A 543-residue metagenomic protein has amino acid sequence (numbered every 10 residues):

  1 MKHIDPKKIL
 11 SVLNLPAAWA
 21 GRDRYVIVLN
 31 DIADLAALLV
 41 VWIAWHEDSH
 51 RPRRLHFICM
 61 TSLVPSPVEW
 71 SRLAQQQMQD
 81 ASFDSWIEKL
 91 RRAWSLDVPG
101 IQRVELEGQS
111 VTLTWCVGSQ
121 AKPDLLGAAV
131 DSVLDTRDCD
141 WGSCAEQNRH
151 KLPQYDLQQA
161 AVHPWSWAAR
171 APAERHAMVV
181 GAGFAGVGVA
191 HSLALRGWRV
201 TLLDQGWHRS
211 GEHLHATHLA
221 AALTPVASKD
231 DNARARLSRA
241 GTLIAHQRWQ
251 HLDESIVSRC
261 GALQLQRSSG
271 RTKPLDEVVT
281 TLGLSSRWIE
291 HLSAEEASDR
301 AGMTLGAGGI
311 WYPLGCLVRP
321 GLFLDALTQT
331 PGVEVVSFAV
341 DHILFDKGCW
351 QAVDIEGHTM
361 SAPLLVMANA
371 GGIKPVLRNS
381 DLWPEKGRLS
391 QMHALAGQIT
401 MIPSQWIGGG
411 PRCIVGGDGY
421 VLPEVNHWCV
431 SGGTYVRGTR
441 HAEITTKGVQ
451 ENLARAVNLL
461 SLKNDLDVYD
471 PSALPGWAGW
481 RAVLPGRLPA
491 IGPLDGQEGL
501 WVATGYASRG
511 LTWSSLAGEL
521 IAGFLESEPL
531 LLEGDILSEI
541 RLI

Functional and structural regions predicted by a protein language model:
A18, R24-V26, D34-D124: Class I S-adenosyl-L-methionine-dependent methyltransferase module
H56, V117-A121, G127-S132, T136-H176: Extreme N-terminal leader/targeting segments of oxidoreductases
Q79, K229, S255-Q264, W288-Q329 (+3 more regions): Helix-loop-beta segment of a Rossmann-like dinucleotide-binding subdomain
V162-P172, M178-R196, Q205, R209-G211 (+3 more regions): Active-site substrate-recognition segment that forms the wall of the catalytic cavity or substrate channel
A220-R300: Dinucleotide-binding Rossmann-like beta1-alpha1 core, especially the glycine-rich loop that anchors the ADP
N232-G241, R267-R271, I310-A326, E443-K447 (+2 more regions): Short beta-strand to alpha-helix junction loop
V336-W350: A conserved short coil-to-beta-strand element within the FAD-binding core of flavoproteins
L466-I543: C-terminal catalytic lobe of FAD-dependent flavoproteins
